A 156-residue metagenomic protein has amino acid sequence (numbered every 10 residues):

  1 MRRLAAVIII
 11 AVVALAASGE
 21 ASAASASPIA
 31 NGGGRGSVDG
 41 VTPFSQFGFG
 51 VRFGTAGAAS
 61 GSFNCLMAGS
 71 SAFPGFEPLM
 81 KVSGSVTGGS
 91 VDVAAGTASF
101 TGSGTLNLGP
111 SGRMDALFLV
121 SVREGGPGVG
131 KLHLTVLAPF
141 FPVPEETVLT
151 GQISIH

Functional and structural regions predicted by a protein language model:
M1-L4: Positively charged n-region of N-terminal signal peptides that target proteins for export
V7-A16: Bacterial N-terminal signal peptides
L15-I29: C-terminal region of N-terminal signal peptides and the immediate post-cleavage residues of exported proteins
A23, G32, F100-G104, L134: Residue-level detector of buried hydrophobic side-chain packing in well-ordered secondary-structure elements
A26, V93-A98, G125-G128: Edge/loop elements at the starts and ends of beta-strands within beta-rich repeat scaffolds
T42-F118: Predominantly extracellular/secreted and cell-surface proteins with exposed, flexible low-complexity segments
V82-G84, T135-H156: Edge beta-strand at a domain terminus
G112-H133: A short, surface-exposed beta-strand/turn
